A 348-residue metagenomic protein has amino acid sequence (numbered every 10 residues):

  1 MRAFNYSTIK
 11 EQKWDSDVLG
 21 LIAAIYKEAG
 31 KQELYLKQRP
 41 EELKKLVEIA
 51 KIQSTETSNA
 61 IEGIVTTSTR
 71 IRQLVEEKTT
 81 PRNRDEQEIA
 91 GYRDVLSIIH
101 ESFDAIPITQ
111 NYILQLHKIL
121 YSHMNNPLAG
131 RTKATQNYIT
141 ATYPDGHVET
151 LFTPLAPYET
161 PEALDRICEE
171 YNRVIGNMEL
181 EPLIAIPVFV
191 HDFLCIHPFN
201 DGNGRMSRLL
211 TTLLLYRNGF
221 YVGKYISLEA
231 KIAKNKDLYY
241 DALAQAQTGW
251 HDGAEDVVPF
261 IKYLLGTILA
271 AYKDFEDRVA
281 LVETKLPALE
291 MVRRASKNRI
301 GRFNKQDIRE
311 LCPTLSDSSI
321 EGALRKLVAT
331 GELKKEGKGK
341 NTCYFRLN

Functional and structural regions predicted by a protein language model:
M1-N348: FIC/Doc superfamily catalytic core
